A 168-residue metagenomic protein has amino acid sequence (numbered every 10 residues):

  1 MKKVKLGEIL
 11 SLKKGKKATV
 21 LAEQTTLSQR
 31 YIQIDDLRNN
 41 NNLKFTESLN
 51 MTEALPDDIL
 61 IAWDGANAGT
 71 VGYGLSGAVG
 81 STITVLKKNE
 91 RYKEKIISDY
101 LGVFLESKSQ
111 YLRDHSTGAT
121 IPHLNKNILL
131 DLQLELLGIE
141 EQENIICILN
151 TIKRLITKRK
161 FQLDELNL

Functional and structural regions predicted by a protein language model:
M1-K16, D131-I146, Q162-L168: Non-catalytic DNA-recognition/assembly elements of restriction-modification systems
V4-D58: Sequence-specific dsDNA recognition surfaces
L12, S107, C147-T151: Residues within well-ordered alpha-helical secondary structure of globular protein domains
L21, H115-T117, R159-F161: A short, aromatic/hydrophobic, helix- or strand-capping loop or linear motif that either lines the entrance/gate
L37, N50-E106: A short beta-sheet element
G77-T84, D99, L105, T117-E143: A short glycine-rich beta-alpha junction/loop motif
L105-R113, K153: Short amphipathic alpha-helical signal-transduction/dimerization elements
I152-L166: Amphipathic alpha-helical coiled-coil segments
